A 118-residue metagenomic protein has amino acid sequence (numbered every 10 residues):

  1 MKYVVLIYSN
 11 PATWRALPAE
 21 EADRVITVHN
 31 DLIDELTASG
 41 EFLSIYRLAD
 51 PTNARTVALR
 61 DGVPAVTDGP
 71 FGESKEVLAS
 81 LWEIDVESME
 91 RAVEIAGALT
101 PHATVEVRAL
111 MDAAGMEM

Functional and structural regions predicted by a protein language model:
M1-M118: Conserved, structured core segments of small domains
